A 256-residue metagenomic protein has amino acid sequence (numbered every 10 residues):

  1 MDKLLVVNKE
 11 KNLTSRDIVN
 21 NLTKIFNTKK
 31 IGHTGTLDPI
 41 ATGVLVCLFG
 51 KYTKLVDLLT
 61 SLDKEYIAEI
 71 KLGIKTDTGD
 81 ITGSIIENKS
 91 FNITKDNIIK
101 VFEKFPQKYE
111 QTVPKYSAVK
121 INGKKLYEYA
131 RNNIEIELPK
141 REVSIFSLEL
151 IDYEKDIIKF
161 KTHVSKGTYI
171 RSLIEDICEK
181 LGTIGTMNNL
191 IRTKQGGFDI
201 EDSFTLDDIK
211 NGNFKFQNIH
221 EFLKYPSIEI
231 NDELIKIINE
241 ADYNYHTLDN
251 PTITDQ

Functional and structural regions predicted by a protein language model:
M1-L37, A41-V44, L62, K95-K100 (+3 more regions): Accessory RNA 3′-end/elbow-binding domains used by RNA modification enzymes
N21-T28, V46, I136-G182: The conserved catalytic core of RNA pseudouridine synthases
C47, A68, G123, L173 (+1 more regions): Residue-level signal for inorganic ion chemistry
G50-T53, K75: Short, charged/polar surface micro-motifs in flexible loops or helix N-caps
D57-L72, I136-L150: Structural signature of FAD isoalloxazine-binding scaffolds in flavoprotein oxidoreductases
L58-E110: Acidic, low-complexity central loop/insert segments
T112-N122, N189-K194: Short, surface-exposed recognition loops or helix-turn segments adjacent to catalytic cores
Y116-S147: Extended alpha-helical targeting/anchoring segments, especially N-terminal organellar/secretory targeting helices
